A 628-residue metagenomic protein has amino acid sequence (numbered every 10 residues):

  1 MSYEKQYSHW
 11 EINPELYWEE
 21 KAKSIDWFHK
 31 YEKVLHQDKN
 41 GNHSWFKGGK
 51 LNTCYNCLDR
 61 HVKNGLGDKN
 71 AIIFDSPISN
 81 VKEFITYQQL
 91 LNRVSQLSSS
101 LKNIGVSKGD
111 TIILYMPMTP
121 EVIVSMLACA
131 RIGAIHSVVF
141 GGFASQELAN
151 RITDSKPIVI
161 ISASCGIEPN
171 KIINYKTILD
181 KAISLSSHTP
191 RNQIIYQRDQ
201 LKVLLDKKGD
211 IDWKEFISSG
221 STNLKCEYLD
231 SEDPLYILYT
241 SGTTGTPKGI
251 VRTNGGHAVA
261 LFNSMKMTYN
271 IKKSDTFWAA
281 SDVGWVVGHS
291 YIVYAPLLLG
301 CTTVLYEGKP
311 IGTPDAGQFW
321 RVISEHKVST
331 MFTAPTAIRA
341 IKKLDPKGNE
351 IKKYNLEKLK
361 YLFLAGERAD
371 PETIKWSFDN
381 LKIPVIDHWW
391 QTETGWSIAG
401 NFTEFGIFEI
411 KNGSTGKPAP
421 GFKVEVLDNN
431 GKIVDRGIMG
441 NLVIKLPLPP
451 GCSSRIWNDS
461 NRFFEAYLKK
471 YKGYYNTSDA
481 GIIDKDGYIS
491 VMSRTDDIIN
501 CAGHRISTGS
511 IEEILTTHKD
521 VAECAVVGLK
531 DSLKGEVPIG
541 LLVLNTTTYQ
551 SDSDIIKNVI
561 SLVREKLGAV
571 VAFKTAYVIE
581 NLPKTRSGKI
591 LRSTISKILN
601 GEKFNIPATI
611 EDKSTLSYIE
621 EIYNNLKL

Functional and structural regions predicted by a protein language model:
C54, I72-L127, A144-A149, L205-E215 (+1 more regions): Conserved AMP-binding/adenylate-forming core of the ANL superfamily
D68-N70, Q193-Y196, L205-Y239, T246 (+3 more regions): Conserved pre-ATP/AMP-binding loop-to-beta segment of ANL
L127, R131-E215, P335: Structural core segment of the AMP-binding/adenylate-forming
V139-C165, L179, S324, M331 (+8 more regions): AMP-binding/adenylate-forming catalytic core of the ANL superfamily
R191, I195-Q197, L533-E536, E565-I590 (+1 more regions): AMP-binding/adenylate-forming catalytic domain of the ANL superfamily
A258-T276, V286-T330, K343-N349: Conserved AMP-binding/adenylation subdomain of ANL enzymes
C301, S329-T333, K342-E409, K423 (+1 more regions): Gly/Ser/Thr-rich phosphate-binding loop
K417-G421, K432-Y467, I506, K603-F604: Conserved ATP/PPi-binding loop(s) of AMP-dependent carboxylate-activating enzymes
